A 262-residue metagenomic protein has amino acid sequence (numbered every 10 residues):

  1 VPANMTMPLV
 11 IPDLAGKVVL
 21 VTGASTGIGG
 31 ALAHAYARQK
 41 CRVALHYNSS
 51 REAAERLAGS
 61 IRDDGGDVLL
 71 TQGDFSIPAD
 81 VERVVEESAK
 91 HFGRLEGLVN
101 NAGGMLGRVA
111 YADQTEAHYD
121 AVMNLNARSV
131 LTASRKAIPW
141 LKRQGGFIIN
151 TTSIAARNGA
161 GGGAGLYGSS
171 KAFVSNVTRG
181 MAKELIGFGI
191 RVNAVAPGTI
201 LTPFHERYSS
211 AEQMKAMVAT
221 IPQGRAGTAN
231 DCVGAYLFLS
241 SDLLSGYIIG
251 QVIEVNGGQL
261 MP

Functional and structural regions predicted by a protein language model:
V18, S25-T26: Conserved glycine-rich cofactor-binding loop
C41-R56: Conserved glycine-rich Rossmann-like NAD(P)H-binding loop of the short-chain dehydrogenase/reductase
R51, Q72-V84, E116, D231: The beta1-alpha1 cofactor-binding region of Rossmann-like NAD(H)/NADP(H)-dependent oxidoreductases
F92, T228-V255, L260: C-terminal substrate-recognition "lid" of short-chain dehydrogenase/reductases
M105, F147-F173, T178-G187, T199-I200: Catalytic loop of short-chain dehydrogenase/reductase
V109-Y111, T115-D120, M217: Substrate-binding pocket helix/loop in short-chain dehydrogenase/reductase
S134-R135, R179: A short, exposed helix-loop element centered on a Lys and neighboring polar residues
